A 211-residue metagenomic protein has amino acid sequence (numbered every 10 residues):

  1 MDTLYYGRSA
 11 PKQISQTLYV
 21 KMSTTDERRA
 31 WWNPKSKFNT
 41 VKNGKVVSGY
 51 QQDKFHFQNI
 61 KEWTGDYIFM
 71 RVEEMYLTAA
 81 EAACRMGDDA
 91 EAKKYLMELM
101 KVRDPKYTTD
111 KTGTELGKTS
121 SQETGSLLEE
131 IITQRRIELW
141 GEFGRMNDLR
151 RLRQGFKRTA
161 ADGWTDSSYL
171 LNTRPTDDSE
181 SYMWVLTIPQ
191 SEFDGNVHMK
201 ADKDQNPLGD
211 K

Functional and structural regions predicted by a protein language model:
D2-L4, S121: N-terminal start-of-chain detector that recognizes signal peptides and the immediate post-cleavage beginning
G7-R8: Aromatic (Trp/Tyr) and acidic
Q13-Q16, V20-K21: Aromatic (Trp/Tyr/Phe) and Gly/Pro-enriched flexible surface segments
M22-K211: Acidic/polar-rich alpha-helix caps and helix-coil junctions
